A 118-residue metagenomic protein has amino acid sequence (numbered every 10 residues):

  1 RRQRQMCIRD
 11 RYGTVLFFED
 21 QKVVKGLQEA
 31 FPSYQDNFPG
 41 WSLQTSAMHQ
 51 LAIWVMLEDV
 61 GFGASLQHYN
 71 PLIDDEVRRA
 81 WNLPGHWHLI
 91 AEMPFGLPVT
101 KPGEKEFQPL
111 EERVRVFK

Functional and structural regions predicted by a protein language model:
R1-R2, L89-K118: C-terminal helix-cap and adjacent tail motif
Q3-I8: Short, small-residue-biased leader/transition segments that mark boundaries at the very start of proteins
R11-T14, I90: Short, surface-exposed beta-edge/turn micro-motifs
V15, Q21, Q28-R79: Small-aliphatic-rich amphipathic alpha-helix that forms the alpha element of a beta-alpha
L16-F17, P94: Short, well-ordered beta-strand micro-motif
Q21-V23, V99: Active-site/binding-pocket entry motifs
F62-A64, W87-A91: A short pocket-lining beta-strand/turn micro-motif at the edge of beta-sheets
N82-G85: Short, hinge-like loop/turn segments at secondary-structure boundaries
